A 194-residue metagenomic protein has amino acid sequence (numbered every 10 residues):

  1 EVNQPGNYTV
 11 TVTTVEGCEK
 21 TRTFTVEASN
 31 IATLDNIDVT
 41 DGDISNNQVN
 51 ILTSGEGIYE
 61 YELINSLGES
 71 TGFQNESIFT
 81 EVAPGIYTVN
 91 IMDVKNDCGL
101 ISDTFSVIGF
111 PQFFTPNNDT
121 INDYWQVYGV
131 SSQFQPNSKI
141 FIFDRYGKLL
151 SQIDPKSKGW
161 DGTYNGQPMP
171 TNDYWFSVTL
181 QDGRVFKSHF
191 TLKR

Functional and structural regions predicted by a protein language model:
E1-T9, V15, E76-T88, K158-D161: Solvent-exposed segments in extracellular or luminal domains encompassing
T9-T13, T88-M92, W175-T179: Extracellular recognition modules
V15-T21, S70-G72, V94-T104, Q181-V185: Short, exposed coil/turn segments at beta-strand boundaries within extracellular/luminal domains
E27-D35, G42, P84, S106-F113 (+1 more regions): Extracellular interdomain linker/stem segments of modular secreted and single-pass surface proteins
D38-E56, N118-W125: Short coil/turn motif common to extracellular beta-sandwich-like domains
G55-E69, P136: Solvent-exposed loop segments of extracellular immunoglobulin-like
S66-E76, T80, S151-K156: Short beta-strand segments within Ig-like beta-sandwich modules, predominantly Fibronectin type-III
I101-R194: Short loop/turn motifs at secondary-structure boundaries
